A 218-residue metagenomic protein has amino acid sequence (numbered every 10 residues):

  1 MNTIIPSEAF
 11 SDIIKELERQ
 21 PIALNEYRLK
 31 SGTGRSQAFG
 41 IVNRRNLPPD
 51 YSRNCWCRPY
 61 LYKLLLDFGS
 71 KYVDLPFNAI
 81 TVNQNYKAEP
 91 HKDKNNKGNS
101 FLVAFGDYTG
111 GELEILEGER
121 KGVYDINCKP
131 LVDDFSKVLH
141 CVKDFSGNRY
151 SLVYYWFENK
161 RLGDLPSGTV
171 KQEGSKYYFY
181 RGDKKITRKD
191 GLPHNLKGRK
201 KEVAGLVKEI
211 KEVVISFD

Functional and structural regions predicted by a protein language model:
M1-L131, S136-D218: Fe(II)/2-oxoglutarate oxygenase catalytic core
